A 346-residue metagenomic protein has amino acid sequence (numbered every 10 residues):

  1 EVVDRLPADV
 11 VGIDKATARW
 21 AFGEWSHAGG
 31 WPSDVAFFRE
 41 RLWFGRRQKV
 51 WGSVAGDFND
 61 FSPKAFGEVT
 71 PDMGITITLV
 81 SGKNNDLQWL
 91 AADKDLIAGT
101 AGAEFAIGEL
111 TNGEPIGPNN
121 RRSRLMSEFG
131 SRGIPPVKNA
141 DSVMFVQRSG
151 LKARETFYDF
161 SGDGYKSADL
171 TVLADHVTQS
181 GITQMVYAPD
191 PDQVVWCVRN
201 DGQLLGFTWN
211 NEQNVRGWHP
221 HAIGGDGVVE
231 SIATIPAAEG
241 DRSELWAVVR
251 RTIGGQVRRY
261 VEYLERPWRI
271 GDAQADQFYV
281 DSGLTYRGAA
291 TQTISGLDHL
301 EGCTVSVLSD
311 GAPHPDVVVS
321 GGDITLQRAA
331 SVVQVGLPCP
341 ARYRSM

Functional and structural regions predicted by a protein language model:
E1-V3: Hydrophobic or amphipathic alpha-helical targeting/insertion segments
R5-A91, D95, G102, Q147-T171: N-terminal beta-propeller domains
W20-A21, N120-S127: Extended active-site and interfacial segments that coordinate phosphate-rich ligands in large catalytic machineries
E24, G82-N85, K94, F105-I107 (+4 more regions): Beta-sheet repeat architectures centered on beta-propellers
G67-V69, R124, S131-R132, P136: Short, charge-rich amphipathic segments
E114-N120: Carbohydrate-recognition loop of C-type lectin domains
